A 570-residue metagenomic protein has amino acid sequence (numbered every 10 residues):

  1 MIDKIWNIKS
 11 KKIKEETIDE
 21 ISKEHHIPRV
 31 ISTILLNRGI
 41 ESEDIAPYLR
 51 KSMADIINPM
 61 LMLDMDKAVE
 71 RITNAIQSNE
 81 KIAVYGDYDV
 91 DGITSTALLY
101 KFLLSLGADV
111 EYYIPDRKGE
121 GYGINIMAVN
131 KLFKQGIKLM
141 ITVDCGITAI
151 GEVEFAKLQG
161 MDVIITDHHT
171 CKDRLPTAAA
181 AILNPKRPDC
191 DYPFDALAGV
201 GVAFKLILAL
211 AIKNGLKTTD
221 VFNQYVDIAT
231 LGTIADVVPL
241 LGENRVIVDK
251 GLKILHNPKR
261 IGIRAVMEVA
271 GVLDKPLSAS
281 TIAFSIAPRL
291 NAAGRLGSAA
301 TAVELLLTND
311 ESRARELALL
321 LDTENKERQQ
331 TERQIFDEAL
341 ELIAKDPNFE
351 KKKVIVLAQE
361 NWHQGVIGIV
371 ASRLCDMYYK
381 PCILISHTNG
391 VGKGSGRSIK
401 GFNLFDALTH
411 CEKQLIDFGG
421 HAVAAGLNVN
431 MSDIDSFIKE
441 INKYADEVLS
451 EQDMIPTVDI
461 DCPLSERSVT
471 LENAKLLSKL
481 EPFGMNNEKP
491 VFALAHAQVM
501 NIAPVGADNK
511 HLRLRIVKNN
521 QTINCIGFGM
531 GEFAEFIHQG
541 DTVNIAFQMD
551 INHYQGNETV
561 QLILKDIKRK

Functional and structural regions predicted by a protein language model:
M1-K4, K479: Catalytic domains of riboflavin
I2, K11-L139, Q159-G160, I212-D433 (+4 more regions): Hydrophobic helix-and-loop "lid/oligomerization" segment in the mid-to-C-terminal part of catalytic domains
N74, D173-N184, K345, I516-Q521: Acidic-glycine-rich active-site phosphate/pyrophosphate-binding loop
Q77-E80, R313-L317, T323-L357, H410-K570: Mid-to-C-terminal polyanion-binding domains and interfaces
L98, P176-G215, F222-I234: Short alpha-helices
K138, A180, N544: Conserved acidic residues
V143-L197: Histidine/acidic-residue-rich, glycine-tolerant segments that coordinate divalent metal ions
H168-H169, H363, H421, H511: Histidine-centered active-site/metal-ligand motif
